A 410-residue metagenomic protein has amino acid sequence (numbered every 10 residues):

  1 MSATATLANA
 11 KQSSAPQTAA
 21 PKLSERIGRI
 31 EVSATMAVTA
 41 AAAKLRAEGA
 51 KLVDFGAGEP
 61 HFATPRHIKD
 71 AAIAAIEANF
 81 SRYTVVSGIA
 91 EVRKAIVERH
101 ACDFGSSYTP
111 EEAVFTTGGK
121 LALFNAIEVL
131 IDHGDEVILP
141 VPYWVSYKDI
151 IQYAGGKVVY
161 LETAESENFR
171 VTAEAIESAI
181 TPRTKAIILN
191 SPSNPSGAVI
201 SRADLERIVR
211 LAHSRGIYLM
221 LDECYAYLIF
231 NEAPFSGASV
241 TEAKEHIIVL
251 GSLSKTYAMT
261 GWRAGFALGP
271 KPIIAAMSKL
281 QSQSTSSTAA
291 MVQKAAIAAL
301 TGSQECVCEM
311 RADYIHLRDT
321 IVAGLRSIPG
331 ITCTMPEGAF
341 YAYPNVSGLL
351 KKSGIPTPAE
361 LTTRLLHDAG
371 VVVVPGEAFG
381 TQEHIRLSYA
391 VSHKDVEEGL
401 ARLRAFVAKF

Functional and structural regions predicted by a protein language model:
M1-L23, I27, E31-S33, V38-V53 (+2 more regions): PLP-dependent class I/II
G56-H61, A75-R93: A glycine-/small-polar-enriched, mobile loop at the entrance of the PLP active site in fold-type I
Y83-T116: Conserved N-terminal alpha-helix of the aminotransferase class I/II PLP-enzyme fold
